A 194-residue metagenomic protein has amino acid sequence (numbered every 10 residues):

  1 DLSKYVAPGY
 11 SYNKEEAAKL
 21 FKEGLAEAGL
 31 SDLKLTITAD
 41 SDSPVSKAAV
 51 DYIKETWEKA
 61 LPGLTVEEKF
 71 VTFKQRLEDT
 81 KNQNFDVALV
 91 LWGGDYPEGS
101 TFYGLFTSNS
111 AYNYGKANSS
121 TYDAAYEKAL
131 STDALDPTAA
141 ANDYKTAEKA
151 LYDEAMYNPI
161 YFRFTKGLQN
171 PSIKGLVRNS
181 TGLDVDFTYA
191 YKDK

Functional and structural regions predicted by a protein language model:
D1, V45-E55, K81-K194: Detector for C-terminal structural segments
D1-E23, S43-K47, L135: Structural transition elements
K22-S31: Surface-exposed acidic, glycine-flexible loop patches that form ligand/cofactor-binding and adhesion interfaces
D32-D42, T65-K69: Short, well-ordered beta-strand elements
A39-S41, T72, F162-F164: A mature extracytoplasmic/lumenal domain signature
I53-V66: Short alpha-helix C-terminal cap/hinge motif
E68-E78: Short helix-initiation/N-cap motifs at beta->coil->alpha
